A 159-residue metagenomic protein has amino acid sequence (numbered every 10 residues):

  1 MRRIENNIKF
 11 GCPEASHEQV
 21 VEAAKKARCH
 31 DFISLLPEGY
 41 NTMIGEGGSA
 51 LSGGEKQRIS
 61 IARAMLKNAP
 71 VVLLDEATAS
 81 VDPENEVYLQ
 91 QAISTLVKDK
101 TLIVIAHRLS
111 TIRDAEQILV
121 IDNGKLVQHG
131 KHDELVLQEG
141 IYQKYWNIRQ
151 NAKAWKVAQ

Functional and structural regions predicted by a protein language model:
R3-N7, E14, E18-C29, G39-I141: ABC-family ATPase nucleotide-binding domain "signature/switch" substructure
I33: Nucleotide-activated donor-binding/catalytic signature segment of Leloir-type glycosyltransferases, i.e., the conserved
L137-Q159: C-terminal boundary and immediately downstream tail of ABC-type ATPase nucleotide-binding domains
